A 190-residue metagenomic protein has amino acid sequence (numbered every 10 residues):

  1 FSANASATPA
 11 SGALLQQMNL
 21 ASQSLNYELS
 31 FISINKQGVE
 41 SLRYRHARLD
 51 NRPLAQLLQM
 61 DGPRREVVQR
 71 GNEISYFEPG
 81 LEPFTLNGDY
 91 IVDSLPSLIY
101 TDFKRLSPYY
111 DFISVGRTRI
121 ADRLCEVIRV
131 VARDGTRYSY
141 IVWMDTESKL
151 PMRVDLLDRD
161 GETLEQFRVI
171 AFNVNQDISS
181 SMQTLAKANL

Functional and structural regions predicted by a protein language model:
A7-G80, Y110-R119, R123-V127, V131-I141 (+2 more regions): N-terminal mature ectodomain segment of secretory-pathway/periplasmic proteins
N51-A55, D93-Y100, L150-M152, V174-S179: Short, surface-exposed linear segments at secondary-structure transitions and domain or protein termini
R65-R70, T85-D89, Y138-Y140, E162-R168: A short, polar/proline- and glycine-enriched secondary-structure boundary/capping micro-motif
Y76-T101: Acidic/charged, solvent-exposed loop-and-adjacent secondary-structure segments enriched in E/D, K/R, S/T, and G/P
F103-Y110: Soluble sensory domains of the PAS superfamily and closely related sensory modules
R105, D160-N173: Acidic, serine/threonine-rich low-complexity disordered tracts
N173-L190: Surface-exposed beta-loop interaction hotspot
